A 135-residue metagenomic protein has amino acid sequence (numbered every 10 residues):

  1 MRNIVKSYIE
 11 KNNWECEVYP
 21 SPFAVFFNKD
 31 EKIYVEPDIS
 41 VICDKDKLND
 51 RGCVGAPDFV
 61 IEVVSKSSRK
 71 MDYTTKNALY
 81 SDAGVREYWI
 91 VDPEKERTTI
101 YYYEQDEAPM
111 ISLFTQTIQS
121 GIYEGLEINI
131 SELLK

Functional and structural regions predicted by a protein language model:
M1-K135: Gly/Pro/Ser/Thr-rich low-complexity, intrinsically disordered segments predominantly at protein N-termini
